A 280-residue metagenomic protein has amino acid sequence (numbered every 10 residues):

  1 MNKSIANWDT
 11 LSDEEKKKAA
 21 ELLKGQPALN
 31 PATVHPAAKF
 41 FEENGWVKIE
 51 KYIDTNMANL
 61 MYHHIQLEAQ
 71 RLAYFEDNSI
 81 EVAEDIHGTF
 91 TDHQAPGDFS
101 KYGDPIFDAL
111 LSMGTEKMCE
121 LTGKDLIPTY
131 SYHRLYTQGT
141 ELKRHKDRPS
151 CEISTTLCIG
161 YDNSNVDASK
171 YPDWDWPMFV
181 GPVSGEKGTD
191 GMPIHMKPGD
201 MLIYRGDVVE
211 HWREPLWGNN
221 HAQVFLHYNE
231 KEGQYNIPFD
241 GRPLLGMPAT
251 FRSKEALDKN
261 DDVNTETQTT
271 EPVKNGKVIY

Functional and structural regions predicted by a protein language model:
N2-L121: Non-heme Fe(II)/2-oxoglutarate
D92-P96, W212, Q223-V224: Short, active-site-adjacent segments that bind or coordinate small-molecule cofactors and metal centers
T115, H133-L142: Short acidic (Asp/Glu) patches
G123-Y132: A short coil-to-beta-strand element that immediately follows conserved catalytic motifs
Q138-V208, N220-Q223, E230-L244: Catalytic core of non-heme Fe(II) oxygenases with the double-stranded beta-helix
R213-G218: Short proline/glycine-enriched turn/loop segments at secondary-structure junctions
H221-Y280: Double-stranded beta-helix
